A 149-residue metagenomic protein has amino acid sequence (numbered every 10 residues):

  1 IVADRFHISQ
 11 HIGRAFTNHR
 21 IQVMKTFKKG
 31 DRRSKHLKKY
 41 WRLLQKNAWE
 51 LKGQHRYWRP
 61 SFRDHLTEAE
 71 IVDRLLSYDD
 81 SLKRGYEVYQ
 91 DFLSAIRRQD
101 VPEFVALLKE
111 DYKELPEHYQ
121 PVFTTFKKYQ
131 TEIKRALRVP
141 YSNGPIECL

Functional and structural regions predicted by a protein language model:
I1, F6-Q10, K29-L149: Acidic/histidine-rich catalytic cores and adjacent linkers of DNA breakage/strand-transfer/modification proteins
I8-K29: Short alpha-helix plus adjacent loop in nuclease-associated cores
